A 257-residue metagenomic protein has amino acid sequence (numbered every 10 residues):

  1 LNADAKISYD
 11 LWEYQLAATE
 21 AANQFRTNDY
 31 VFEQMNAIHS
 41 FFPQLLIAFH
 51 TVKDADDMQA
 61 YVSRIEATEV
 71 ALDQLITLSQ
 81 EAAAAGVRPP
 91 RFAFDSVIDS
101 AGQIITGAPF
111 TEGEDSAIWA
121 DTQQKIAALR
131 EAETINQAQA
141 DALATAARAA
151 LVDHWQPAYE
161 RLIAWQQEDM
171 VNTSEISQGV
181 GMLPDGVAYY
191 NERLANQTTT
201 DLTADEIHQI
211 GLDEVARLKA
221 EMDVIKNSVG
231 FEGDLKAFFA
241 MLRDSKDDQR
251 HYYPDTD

Functional and structural regions predicted by a protein language model:
L1-D257: N-terminal maturation segment of proteins
